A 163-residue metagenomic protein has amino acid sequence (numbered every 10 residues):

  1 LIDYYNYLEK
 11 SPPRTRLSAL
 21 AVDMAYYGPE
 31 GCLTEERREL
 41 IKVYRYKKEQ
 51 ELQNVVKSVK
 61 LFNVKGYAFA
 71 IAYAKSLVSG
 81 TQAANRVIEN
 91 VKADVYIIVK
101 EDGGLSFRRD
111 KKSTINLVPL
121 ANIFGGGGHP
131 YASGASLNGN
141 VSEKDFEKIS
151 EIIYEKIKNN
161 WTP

Functional and structural regions predicted by a protein language model:
L1-T81: Glycine-rich, Lys/Arg-enriched anion-binding loops that position phosphate/diphosphate groups for phosphoryl
K48-P163: Gly/His-enriched, cation/cofactor- and phosphate-binding structural elements
